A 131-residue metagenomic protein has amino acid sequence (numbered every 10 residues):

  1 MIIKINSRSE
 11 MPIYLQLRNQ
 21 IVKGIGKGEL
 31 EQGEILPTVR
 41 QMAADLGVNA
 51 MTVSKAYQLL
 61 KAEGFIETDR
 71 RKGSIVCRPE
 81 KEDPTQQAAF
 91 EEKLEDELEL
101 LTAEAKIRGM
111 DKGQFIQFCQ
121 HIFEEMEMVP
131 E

Functional and structural regions predicted by a protein language model:
M1-I35, Q41, E92, D96 (+1 more regions): Extreme N-terminal segment that seeds HTH/winged-HTH DNA-binding domains in transcriptional regulators
Y14, T38, K72-F90: Short, cationic-aromatic polyanion-contact patches
E29-L30, E34, A62-R71, C77-R78: Beta-hairpin "wing" of winged helix-turn-helix
I35-L46, L60: A short alpha-helical element within helix-turn-helix/winged-helix DNA-binding domains across DNA-binding proteins
D45, A62-F65, E125: Residue cluster at the C-terminal edge of the helix-turn-helix DNA-binding motif
M51: Key DNA-contact positions within bacterial/archaeal DNA-binding proteins
